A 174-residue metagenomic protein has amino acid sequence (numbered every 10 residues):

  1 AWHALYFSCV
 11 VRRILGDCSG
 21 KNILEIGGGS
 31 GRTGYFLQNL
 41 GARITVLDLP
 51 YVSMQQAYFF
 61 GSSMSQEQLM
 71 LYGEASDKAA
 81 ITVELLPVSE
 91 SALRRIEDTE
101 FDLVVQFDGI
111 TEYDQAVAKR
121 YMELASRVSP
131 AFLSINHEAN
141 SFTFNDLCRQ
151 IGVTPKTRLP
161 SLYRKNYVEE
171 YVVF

Functional and structural regions predicted by a protein language model:
A1-G20: Conserved Class I S-adenosyl-L-methionine-dependent methyltransferase catalytic core
C18-G29: Conserved class I S-adenosyl-L-methionine
G31-Y35: Glycine-rich SAM-binding Motif I of class I
R43-L49: Conserved SAM-binding motif I beta-strand of class I
F59-E97: S-adenosyl-L-methionine
V105: A conserved beta-strand element that flanks and buttresses the S-adenosyl-L-methionine
E112-A125: A short, conserved alpha-helix within the catalytic core of class I
S129-N140: Conserved beta-strand signature within the Rossmann-like core of class I S-adenosyl-L-methionine
